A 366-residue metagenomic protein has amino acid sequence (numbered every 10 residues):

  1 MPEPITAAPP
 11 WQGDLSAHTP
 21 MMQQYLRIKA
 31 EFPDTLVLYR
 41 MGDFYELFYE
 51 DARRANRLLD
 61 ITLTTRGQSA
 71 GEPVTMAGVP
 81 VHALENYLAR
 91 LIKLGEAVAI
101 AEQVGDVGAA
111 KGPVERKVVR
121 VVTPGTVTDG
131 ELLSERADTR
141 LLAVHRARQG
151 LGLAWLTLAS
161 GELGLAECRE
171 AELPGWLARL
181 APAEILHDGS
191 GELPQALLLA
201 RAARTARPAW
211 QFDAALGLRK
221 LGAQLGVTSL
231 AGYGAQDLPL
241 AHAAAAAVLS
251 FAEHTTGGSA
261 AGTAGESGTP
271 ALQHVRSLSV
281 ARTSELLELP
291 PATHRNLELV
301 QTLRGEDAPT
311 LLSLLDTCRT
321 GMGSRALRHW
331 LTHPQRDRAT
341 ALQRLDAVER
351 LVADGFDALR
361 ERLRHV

Functional and structural regions predicted by a protein language model:
M1-A353, D357, E361-V366: Charged catalytic and DNA/RNA-contacting regions of genome-maintenance and nucleic-acid-processing enzymes
